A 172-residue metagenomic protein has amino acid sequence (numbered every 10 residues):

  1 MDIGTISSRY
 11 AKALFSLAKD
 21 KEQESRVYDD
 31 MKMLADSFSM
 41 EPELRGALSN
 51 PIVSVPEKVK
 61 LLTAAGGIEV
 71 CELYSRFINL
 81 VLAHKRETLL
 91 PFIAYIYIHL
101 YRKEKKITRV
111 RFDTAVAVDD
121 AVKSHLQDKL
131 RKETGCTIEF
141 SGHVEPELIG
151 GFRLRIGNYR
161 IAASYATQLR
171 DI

Functional and structural regions predicted by a protein language model:
M1-I172: Elongated, mostly alpha-helical coiled-coil "stalk/stator" tethers of large membrane protein machines
